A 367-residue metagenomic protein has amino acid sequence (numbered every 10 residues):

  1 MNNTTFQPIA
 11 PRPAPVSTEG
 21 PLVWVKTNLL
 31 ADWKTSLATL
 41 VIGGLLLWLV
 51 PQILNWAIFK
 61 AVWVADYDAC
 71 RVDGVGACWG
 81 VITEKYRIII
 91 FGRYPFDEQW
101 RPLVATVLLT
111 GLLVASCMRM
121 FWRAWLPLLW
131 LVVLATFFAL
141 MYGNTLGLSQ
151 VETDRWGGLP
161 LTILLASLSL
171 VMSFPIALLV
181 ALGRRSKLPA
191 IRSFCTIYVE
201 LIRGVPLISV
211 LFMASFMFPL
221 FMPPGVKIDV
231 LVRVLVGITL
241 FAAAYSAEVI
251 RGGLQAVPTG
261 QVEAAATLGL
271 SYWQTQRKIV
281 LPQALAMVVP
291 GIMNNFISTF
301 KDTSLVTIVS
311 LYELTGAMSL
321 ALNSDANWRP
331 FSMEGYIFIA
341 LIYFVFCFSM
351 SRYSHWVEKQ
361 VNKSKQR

Functional and structural regions predicted by a protein language model:
N2-R367: Transmembrane alpha-helices and adjacent helix-loop boundaries
